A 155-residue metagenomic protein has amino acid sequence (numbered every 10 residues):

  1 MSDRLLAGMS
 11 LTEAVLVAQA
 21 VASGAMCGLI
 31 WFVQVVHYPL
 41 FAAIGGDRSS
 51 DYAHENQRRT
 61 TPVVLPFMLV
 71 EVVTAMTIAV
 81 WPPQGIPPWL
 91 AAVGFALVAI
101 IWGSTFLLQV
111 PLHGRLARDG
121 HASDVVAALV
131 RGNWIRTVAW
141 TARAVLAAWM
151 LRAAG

Functional and structural regions predicted by a protein language model:
L5-V70, A117-A128: Interfacial loop at the N-terminal end of multi-pass membrane proteins
V64-I78, R136-V145: Core segments of transmembrane alpha-helices that mediate helix-helix packing or line hydrophobic substrate/ligand
T77-A99: Transmembrane helix-loop-helix
A99-L107: Mid-bilayer segments of alpha-helical transmembrane spans in multi-pass integral membrane proteins that mediate
F106-D119: Transmembrane alpha-helical segments of integral membrane proteins
W149-G155: Juxtamembrane boundary at the C-terminal end of a transmembrane helix
